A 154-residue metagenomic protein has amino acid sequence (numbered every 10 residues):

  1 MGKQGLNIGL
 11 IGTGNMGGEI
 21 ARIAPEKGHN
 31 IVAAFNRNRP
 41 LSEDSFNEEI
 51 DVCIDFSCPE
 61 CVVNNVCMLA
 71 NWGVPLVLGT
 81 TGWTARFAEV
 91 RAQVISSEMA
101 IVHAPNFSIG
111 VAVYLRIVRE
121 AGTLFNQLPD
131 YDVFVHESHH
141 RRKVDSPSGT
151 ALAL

Functional and structural regions predicted by a protein language model:
N7-I20, G110: Glycine-rich adenosine-cofactor-binding loop
L10, I31-R37, C53-D55: Short, hydrophobic beta-strand segments that form beta-sheet elements in well-ordered domains
E19, I23-E43: NAD(P)-binding Rossmann-fold cofactor-contacting core
N36-P40, T80-T84, F107: Short, acidic/turn-prone active-site loops that include or flank metal/cofactor- and phosphate-binding residues
F46, V52, F56-T80, F87-Q93: Rossmann-fold NAD(P) dinucleotide-binding segment
P75, V90-S108, L128-V135: Rossmann-fold dehydrogenase core element
T80-H103, A112-A121: Rossmann-fold NAD(P)-binding glycine/threonine-rich loop
V113-L154: Conserved anion/nucleotide-ligand pocket segment
